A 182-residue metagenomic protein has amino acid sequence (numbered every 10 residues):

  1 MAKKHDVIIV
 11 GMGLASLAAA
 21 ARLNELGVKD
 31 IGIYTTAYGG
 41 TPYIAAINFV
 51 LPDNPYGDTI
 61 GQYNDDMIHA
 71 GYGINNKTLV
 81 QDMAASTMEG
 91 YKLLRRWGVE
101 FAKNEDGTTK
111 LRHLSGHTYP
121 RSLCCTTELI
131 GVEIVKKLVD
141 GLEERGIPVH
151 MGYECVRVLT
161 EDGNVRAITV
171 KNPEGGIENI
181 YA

Functional and structural regions predicted by a protein language model:
M1-V10, L14, P148, E154: N-terminal charge/polar-biased segments
A2-H5, E174-A182: Core beta-strand elements of the Rossmann-like FAD/NAD(P) dinucleotide-binding domain in flavoenzyme oxidoreductases
D6-G32: N-terminal Rossmann-like FAD-binding beta1-loop-alpha1 element of flavoenzymes
L17, V132, N179-Y181: Conserved structured core elements
R22-L23, V139, G175-I177: A generic local secondary-structure boundary/capping motif
L23, E154-C155, A182: Long alpha-helical scaffolds
V28, T35-N172: Conserved N-terminal/central alpha/beta ligand/cofactor-binding core
